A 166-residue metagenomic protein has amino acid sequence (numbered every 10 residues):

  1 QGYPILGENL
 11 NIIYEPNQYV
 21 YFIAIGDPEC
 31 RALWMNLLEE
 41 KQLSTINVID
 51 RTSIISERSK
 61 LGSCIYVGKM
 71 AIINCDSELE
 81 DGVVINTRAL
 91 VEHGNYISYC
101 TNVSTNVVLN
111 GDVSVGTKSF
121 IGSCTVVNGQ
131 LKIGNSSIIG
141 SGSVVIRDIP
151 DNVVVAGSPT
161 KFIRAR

Functional and structural regions predicted by a protein language model:
Q1, V20, L43-S44, D50 (+1 more regions): Residue-level signal for pocket-adjacent positions within structured domains
Q1-I23, P28: A solvent-exposed beta-alpha-beta segment
G2-I5, M35-L38, G62, E80 (+1 more regions): Short, glycine/charged-enriched secondary-structure capping and boundary segments
P16, E40-Q42, P150: Short, well-ordered coil/turn elements that cap or connect secondary structure elements
N17, A32-N36, S56-S59: Short, conserved acidic/polar surface loops in the N-terminal third of protein domains
I23-I49: Glycine/small-residue-rich loop that forms an oxyanion/phosphate-binding "nest" at active or ligand-binding sites
R31-W34, I149, A165: Short glycine-/acidic-enriched loop or helix-start segments at secondary-structure transitions that form or flank
N47-A156, T160-I163: Structural signal for interior beta-strand "rungs" in well-ordered beta-sheet cores of soluble enzyme domains
